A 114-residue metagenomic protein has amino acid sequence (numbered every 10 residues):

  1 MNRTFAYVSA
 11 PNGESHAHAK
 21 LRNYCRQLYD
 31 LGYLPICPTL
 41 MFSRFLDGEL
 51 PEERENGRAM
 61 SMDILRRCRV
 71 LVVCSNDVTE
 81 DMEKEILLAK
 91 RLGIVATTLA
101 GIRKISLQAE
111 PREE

Functional and structural regions predicted by a protein language model:
M1-E114: Conserved catalytic or regulatory cores that recognize and/or transform ribose-phosphate-containing ligands
